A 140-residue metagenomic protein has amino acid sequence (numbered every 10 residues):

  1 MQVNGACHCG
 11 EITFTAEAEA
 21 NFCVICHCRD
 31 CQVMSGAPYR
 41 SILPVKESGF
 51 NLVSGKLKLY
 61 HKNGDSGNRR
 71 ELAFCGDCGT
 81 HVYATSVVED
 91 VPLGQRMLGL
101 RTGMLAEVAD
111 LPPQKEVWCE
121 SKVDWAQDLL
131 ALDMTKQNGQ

Functional and structural regions predicted by a protein language model:
M1-A6, E11-Q140: A short Gly-Trp-Pro
